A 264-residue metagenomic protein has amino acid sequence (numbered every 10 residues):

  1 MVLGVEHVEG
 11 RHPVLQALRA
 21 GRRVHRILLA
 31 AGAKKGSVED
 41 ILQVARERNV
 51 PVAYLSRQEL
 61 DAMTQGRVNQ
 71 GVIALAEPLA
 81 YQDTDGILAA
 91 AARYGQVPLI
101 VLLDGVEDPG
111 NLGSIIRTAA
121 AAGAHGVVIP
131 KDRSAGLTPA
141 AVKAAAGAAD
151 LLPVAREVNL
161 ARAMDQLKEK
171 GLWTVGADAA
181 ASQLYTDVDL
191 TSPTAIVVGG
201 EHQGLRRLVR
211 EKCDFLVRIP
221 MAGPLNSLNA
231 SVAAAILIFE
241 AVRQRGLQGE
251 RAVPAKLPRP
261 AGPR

Functional and structural regions predicted by a protein language model:
M1-A90, V253-R264: N-terminal positively charged helical leader segments and presequences
E6, R19-R23, E39, A89-Q183 (+1 more regions): RNA substrate-binding interface of SAM-dependent RNA methyltransferases
L15, A20, A121, A140-A148 (+1 more regions): Structured adenosyl-cofactor binding patch, chiefly the S-adenosyl-L-methionine
G32-A33, Q58, D132-S134, E201-Q203 (+1 more regions): Short, acidic/turn-prone active-site loops that include or flank metal/cofactor- and phosphate-binding residues
A53, G126-P130, R218: Short hydrophobic alpha-helical runs that function as membrane-insertion/retention elements
M63-E77, A145-A148, P153-A155, T191-G199: Short basic, glycine-rich beta-strand/loop surfaces that mediate nucleic-acid
V175-L225, N229: Active-site/ligand-binding-proximal alpha/beta "capping" segment
